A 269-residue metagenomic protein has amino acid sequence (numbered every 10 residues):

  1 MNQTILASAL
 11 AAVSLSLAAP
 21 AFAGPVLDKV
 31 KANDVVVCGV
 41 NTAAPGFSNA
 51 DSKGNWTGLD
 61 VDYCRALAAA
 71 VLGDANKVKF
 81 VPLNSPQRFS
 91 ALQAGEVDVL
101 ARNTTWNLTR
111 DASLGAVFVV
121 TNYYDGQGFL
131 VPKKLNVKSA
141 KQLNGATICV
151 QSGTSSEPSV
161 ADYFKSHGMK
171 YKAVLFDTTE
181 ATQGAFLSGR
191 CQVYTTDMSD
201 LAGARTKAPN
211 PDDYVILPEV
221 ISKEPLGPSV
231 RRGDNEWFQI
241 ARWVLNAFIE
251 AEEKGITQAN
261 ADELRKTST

Functional and structural regions predicted by a protein language model:
N2-S14, A21-K79, N246-T269: N-terminal hydrophobic or amphipathic helices and topogenic motifs
D28, V61-A69, S90, A94 (+6 more regions): Solvent-exposed, polar/charged alpha-helical surfaces in well-ordered, non-transmembrane soluble domains, broadly
V36-V37, A75-N76, L83, A94-R102 (+2 more regions): Alpha-to-beta junction loops
V37-G46, W56-V71, T105, D125-D177 (+1 more regions): Bilobed "Venus flytrap"/periplasmic-binding protein-like clamshell domains and structurally analogous long
A43-G46, P86-R88, V99, T105-T109 (+7 more regions): Solvent-exposed loop/turn segments at secondary-structure junctions within structured extracellular/periplasmic domains
D62-R65, A69-V71, K134-V137, K141 (+4 more regions): Extended ligand-binding regions for polar small-molecule ligands
R65, A69, G73, K77-Q142 (+1 more regions): Acidic, polar ligand-binding/catalytic clefts
V78-S90, A173-S188: Short helix-initiation/N-cap motifs at beta->coil->alpha
